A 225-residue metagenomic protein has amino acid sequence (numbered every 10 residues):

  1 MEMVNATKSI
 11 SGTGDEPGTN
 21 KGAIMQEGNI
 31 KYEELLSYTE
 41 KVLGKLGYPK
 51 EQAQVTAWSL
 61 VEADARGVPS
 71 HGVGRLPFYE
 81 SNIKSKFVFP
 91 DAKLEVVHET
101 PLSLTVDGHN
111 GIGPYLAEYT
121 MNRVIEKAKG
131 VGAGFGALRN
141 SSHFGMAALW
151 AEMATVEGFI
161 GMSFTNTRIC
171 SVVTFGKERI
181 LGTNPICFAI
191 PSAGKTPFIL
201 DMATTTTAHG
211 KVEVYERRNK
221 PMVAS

Functional and structural regions predicted by a protein language model:
E2-M3: Extreme N-terminal basic, low-complexity initiation segments that serve as generic localization/processing leaders
G12-I24: Short, Lys/Arg-enriched N-terminal segments with co-localized hydrophobic residues within the first ~10-30 amino acids
G22-L46: Generic N-terminal amphipathic, Lys/Arg-enriched alpha-helix
G44-G47, A65-P69: N-terminal and secondary-structure boundary signal
K50-V61: Short, well-structured alpha-helical segments
G72-I125: Active-site cofactor/substrate anionic-group-binding motifs, chiefly glycine- and Lys/Arg-rich phosphate-binding loops
T105-P191: A generic, well-ordered mixed alpha/beta core segment in the N-terminal half of proteins
S171-S225: Phosphate/diphosphate-binding glycine-rich loops and adjacent basic-rich segments that engage nucleotide
